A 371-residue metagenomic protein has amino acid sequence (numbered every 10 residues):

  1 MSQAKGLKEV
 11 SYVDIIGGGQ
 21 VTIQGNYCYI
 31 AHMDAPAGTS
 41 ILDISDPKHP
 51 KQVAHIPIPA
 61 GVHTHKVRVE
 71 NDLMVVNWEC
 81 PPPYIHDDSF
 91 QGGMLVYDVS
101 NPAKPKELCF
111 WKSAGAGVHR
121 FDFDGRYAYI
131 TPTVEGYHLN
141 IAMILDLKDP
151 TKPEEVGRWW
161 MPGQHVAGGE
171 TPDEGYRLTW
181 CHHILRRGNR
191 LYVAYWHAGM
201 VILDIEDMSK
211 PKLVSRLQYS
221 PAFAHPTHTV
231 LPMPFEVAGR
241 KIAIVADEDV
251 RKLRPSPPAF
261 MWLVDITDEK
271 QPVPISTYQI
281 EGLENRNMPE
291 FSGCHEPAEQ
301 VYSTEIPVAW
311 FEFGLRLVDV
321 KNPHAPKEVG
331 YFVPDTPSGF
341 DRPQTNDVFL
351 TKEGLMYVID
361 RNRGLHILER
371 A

Functional and structural regions predicted by a protein language model:
M1-A371: Feature marking well-ordered beta-strand scaffolds used for ligand recognition
